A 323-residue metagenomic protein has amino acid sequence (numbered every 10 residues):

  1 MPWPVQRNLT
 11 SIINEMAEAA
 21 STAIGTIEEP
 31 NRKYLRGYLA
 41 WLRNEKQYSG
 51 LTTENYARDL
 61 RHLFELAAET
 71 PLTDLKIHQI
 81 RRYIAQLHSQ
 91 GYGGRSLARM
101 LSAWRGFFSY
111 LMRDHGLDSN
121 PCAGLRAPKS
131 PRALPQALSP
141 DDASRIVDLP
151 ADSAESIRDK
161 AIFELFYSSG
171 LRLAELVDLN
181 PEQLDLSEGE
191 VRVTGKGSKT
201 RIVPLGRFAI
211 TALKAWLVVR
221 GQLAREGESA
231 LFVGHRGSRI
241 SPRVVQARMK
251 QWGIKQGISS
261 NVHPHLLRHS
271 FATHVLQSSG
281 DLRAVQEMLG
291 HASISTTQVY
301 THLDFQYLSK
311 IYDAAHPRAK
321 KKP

Functional and structural regions predicted by a protein language model:
P2-P323: Conserved catalytic core of the tyrosine transesterase superfamily
